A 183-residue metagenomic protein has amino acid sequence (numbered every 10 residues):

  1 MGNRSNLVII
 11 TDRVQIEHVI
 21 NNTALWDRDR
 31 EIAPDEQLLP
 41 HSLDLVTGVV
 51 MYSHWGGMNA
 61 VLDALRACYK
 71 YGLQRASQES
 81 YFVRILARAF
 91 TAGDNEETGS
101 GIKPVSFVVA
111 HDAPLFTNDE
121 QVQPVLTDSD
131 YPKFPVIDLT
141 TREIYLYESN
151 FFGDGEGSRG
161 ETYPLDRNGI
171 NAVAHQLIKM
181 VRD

Functional and structural regions predicted by a protein language model:
R4-I9: Short beta-strand scaffold segments in enzyme catalytic cores
I10-V14, L43-L45, L139-T141: Short acidic-glycine loop/turn motifs at beta-strand connectors
R13, G56, N150: A broadly conserved detector of short glycine/acidic/proline-rich loop/turn motifs that flank catalytic sites and bind
R13-Q15, E31, M180: Detector for intrinsically disordered, low-structure N-terminal pre-sequences
V19-V61: Short, solvent-exposed aromatic-acidic interface loops
A64: Active-site-adjacent elements of ketosynthase-type condensing enzymes
A67-D183: Low-complexity intrinsically disordered segments
